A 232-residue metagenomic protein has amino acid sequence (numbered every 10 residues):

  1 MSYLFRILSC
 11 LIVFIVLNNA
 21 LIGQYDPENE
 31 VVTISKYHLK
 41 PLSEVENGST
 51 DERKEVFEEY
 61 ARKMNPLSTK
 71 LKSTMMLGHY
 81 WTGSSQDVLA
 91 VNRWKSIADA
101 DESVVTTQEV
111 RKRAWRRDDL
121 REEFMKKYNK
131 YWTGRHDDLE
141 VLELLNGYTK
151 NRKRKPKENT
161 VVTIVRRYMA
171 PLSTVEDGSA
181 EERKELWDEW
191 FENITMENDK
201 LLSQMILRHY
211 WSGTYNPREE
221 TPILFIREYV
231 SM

Functional and structural regions predicted by a protein language model:
M1-D26: Bacterial Sec-dependent N-terminal signal peptides
A20-L89, R93-M232: Short S/T/G/P-rich N-terminal loop/turn motif that feeds into the first structured element of a domain
